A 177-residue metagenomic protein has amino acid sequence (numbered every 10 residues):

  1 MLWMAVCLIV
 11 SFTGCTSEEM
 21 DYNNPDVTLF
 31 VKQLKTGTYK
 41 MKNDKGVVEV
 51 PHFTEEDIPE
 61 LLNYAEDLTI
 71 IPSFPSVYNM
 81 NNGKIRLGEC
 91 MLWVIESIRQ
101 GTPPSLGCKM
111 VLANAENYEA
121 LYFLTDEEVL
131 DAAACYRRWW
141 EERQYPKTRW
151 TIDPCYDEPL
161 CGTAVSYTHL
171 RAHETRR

Functional and structural regions predicted by a protein language model:
M1-L2: Bacterial N-terminal signal peptides that target proteins for export
T13-G14: C-terminal motif of bacterial Sec signal peptides marking the signal peptidase cleavage site
Y22-D26, K35, T69-Y167: Long, helix-rich interaction regions
F30, L61-A65: Buried hydrophobic core positions in alpha-solenoid tandem helical repeats
K42-N43, G88: Residue-level detector of extended alpha-helical repeat arrays and alpha-solenoid scaffolds
D44-P51, V77-N81: Second-shell loop/turn segments in exported
V48-P59, S97-P104: Alpha-helix capping and inter-helical loop/turn segments
T168-T175: Conserved small/polar residues in nucleotide/adenosyl-binding loops
